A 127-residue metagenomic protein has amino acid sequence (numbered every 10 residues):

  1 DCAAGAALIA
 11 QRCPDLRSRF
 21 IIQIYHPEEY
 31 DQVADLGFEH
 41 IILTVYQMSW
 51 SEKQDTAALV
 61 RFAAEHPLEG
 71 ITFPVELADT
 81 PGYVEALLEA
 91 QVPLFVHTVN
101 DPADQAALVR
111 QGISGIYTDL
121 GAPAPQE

Functional and structural regions predicted by a protein language model:
D1-E127: Short loop-to-alpha-helix "cap/lid" segments that border enzyme active sites across diverse enzyme classes
